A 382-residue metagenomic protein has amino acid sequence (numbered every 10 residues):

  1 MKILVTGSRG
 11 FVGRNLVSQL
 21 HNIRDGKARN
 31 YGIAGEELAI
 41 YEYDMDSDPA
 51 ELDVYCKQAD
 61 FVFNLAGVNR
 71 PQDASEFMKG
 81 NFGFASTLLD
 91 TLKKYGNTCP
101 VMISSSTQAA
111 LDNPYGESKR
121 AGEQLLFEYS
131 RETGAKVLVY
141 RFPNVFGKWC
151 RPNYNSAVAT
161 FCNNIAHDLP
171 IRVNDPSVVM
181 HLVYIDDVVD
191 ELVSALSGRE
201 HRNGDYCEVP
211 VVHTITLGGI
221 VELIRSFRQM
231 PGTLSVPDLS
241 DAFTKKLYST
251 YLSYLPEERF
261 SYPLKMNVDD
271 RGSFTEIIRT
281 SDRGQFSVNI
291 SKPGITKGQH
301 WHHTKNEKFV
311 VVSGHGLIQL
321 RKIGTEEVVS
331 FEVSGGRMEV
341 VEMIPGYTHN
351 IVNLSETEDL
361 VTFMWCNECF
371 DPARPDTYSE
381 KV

Functional and structural regions predicted by a protein language model:
M1-G26: N-terminal Rossmann NAD(P)H-binding glycine-rich loop of SDR-like oxidoreductase domains
D44-G83, T87, T91-Y95, Q108-D112: NAD(P)H-binding glycine-rich loop region in Rossmannoid oxidoreductase-like domains and their noncatalytic homologs
S86-E123, S130-T133, L138-Y140: Conserved Rossmann-fold NAD(P)-dependent oxidoreductase catalytic core, especially the SDR/UDP-sugar
Q124-W149, C162-N163, L169-P176: Conserved beta-loop-beta element that borders a ligand/cofactor-binding pocket
P152-T160, S177-S197, G218-E222: Substrate-positioning beta->alpha
S194, G198-M266: Mid/C-terminal beta-alpha module of Rossmann-like enzyme folds, strongest in SDR-family dehydrogenases/epimerases
F260-Q299, K305: A short glycine-rich, His/Asp/Glu-containing loop-to-beta-strand
K322-G346: Short acidic-glycine-tyrosine-enriched beta hairpin
